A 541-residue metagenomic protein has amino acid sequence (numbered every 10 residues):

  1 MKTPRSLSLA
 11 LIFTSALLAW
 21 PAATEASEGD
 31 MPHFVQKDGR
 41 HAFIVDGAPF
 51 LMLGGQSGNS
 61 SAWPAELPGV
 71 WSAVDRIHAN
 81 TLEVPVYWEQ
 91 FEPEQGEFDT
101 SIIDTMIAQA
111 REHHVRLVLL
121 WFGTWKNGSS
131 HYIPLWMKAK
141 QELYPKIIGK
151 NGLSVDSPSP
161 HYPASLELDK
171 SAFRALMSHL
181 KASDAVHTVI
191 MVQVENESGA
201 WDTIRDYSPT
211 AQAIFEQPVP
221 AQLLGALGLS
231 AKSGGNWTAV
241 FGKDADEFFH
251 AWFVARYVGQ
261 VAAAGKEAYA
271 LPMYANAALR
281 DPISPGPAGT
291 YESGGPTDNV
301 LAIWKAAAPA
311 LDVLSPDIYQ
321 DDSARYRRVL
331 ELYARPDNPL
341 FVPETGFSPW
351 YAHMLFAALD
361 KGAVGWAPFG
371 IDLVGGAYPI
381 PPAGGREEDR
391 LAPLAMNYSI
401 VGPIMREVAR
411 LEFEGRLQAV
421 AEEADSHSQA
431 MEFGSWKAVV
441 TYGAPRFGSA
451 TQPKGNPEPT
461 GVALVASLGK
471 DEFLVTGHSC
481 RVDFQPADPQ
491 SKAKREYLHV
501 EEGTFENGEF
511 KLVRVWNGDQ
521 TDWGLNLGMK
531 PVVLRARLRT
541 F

Functional and structural regions predicted by a protein language model:
S8-A19: Bacterial N-terminal signal peptides
A26-N80: N-terminal carbohydrate-binding accessory modules
M52-A62, P85-I103, N151-S171, S183 (+4 more regions): The substrate-binding groove and active-site-proximal loops of carbohydrate-active enzymes, especially glycoside
E66-Q141, V254-A270: Aromatic-lined substrate-binding rim segments of carbohydrate-active enzymes
V115, Q260-L271, N299-P403: Catalytic-core region of carbohydrate-active enzymes that cleave or remodel glycosidic bonds
E142-W304: Polysaccharide-binding and catalytic clefts of secreted carbohydrate-active enzymes
F356-P489: Aromatic- and carboxylate-lined catalytic core of secreted/periplasmic carbohydrate-active enzymes
G443-A463, D471-F541: C-terminal beta-sandwich/jelly-roll accessory domains of carbohydrate-active enzymes
